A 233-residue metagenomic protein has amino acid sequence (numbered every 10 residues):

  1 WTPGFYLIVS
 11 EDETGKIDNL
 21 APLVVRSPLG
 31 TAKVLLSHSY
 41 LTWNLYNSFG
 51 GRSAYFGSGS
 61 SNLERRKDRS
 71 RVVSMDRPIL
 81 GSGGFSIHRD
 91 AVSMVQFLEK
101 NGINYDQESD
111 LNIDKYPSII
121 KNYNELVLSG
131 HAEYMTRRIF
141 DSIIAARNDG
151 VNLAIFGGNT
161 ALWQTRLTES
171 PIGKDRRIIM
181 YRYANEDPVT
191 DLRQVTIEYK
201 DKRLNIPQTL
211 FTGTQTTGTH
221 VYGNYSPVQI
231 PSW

Functional and structural regions predicted by a protein language model:
T2, G83-E169: Helical hinge/lid and interdomain linker segments adjacent to catalytic or ligand-binding clefts that mediate domain
G4, F140-A146, L153-I155, Q208 (+2 more regions): Short, structured coil/loop segments at alpha-helix boundaries
F5, E13-N122: Aromatic-Pro/Gly-enriched surface loop or interdomain linker that acts as a lid/target-recognition segment
R26, R52, R65-R71, R77 (+8 more regions): Arginine residue identity/basic-tract feature
T42, S53-G57, L126, A145-R147 (+1 more regions): Short, low-complexity, polar/charged sequence segments that are solvent-exposed and flexible
A161-W233: An acidic, glycine-rich "communication" segment
